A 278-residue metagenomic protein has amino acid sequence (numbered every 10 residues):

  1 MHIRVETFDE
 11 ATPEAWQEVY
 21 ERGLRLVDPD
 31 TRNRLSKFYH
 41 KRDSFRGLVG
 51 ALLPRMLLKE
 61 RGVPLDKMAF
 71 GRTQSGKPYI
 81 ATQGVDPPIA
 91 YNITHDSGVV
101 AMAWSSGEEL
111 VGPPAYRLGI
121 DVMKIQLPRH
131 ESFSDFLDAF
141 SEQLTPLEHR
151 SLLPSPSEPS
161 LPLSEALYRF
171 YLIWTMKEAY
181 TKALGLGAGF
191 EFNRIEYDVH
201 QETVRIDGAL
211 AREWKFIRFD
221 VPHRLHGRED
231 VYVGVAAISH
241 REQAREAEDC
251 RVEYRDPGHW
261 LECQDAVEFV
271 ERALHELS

Functional and structural regions predicted by a protein language model:
M1-S278: Core catalytic alpha/beta fold that binds nucleotide/phospho-ligands
